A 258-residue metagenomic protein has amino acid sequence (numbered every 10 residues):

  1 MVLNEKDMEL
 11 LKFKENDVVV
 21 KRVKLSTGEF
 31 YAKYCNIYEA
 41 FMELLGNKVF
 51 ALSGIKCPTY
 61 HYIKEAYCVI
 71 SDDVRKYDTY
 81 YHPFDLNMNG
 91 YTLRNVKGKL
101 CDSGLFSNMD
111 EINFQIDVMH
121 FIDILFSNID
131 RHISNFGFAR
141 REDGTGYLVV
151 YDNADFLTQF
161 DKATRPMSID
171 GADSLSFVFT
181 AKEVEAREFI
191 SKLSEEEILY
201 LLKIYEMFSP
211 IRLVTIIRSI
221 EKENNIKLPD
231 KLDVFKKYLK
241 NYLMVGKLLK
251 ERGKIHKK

Functional and structural regions predicted by a protein language model:
M1-G90: Conserved ATP-binding subdomain of kinase catalytic cores across diverse folds
C35-N36, A139, D143-K258: C-terminal catalytic region of ATP-dependent kinase domains
T59-E65, H132-R141, I255-K258: Short alpha-helical "patches" and their helix-cap loops
V69-F121, E142, E183, K192: ATP-dependent phospho-/nucleotidyl transfer catalytic cores
K97-K162: Conserved kinase catalytic-core segment
